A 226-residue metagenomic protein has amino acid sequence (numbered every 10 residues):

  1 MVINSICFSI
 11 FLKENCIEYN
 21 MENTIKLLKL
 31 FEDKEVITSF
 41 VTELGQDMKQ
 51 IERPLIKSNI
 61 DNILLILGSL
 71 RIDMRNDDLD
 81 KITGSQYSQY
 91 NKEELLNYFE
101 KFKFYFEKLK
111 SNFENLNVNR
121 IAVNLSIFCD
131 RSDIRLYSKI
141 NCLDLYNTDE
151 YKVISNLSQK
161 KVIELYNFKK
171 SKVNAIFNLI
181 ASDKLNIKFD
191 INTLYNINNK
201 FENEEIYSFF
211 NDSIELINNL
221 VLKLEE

Functional and structural regions predicted by a protein language model:
M1-G84: N-terminal low-complexity, intrinsically disordered segments
L12-E14, I127-C129, T193-I197: Beta-strand elements of well-folded, non-transmembrane domains
I37-E52, F106-S132, Y151-K160, E215-E226: Short glycine-rich, low-complexity/disordered patches
L55, I60-L64, K108-E114, D144-Y146: Signature of extracytoplasmic/envelope-associated structural regions
L70-Y90, D183-K200: Short acidic, glycine/tyrosine-flanked loop/strand segments centered on an H-E-D-like triad
K81-A122: Aromatic- and glycine-enriched beta-alpha-beta binding-site module
R120-N192: Aromatic/basic-lined ligand-recognition segments that form π-stacking hydrophobic pockets flanked by Lys/Arg to engage
Y166-E226: Mixed-charge, glycine-accented linear interaction segment located at domain edges/termini
